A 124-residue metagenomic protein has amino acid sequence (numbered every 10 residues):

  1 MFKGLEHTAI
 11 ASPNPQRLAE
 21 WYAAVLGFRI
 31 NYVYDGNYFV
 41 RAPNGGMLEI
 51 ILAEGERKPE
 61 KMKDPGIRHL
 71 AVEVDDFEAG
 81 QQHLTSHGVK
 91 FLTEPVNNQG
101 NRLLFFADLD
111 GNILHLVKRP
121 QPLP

Functional and structural regions predicted by a protein language model:
M1-Q16, I67-V72, P120-P124: N-terminal beta-strand motif that seeds the catalytic metal site of vicinal oxygen chelate
G4, Y34, G66, G100: Exposed loop/turn and edge beta-strand positions of beta-sandwich/beta-sheet ligand-binding modules
N14-R29: Amphipathic alpha-helical segments
L18-W21, G80-L84: Hydrophobic side chains in well-ordered alpha-helices
G27-Y32, F91-P95: Short secondary-structure junctions
R29-M62, I113-R119: Conserved short beta-strand elements that form part of the metal-binding/catalytic scaffold of enzyme active sites
V74-E78: Short proline/glycine-enriched turn/loop motifs at strand-loop junctions of beta-rich domains
Q81, T85-P124: Vicinal oxygen chelate
